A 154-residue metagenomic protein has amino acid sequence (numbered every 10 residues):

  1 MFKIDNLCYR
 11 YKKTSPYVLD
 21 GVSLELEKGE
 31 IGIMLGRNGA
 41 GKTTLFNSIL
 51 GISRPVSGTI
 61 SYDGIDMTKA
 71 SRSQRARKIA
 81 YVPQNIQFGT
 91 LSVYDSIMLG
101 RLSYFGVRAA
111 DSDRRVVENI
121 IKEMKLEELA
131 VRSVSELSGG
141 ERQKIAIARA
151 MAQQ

Functional and structural regions predicted by a protein language model:
M1-I4, C8-G21, K28-I33, K69-S71: A short, flexible loop at the N-terminus of ABC-type nucleotide-binding domains that lies
L35-R37: The feature captures the beta-strand-to-loop junction immediately N-terminal to the Walker
L50: Helix-to-loop junction immediately C-terminal to a conserved catalytic motif
G58-D66: Conserved ABC transporter NBD signature motif
D66-A80, V107-D113: ABC ATPase NBD coupling module
S112-L129: Conserved ABC ATPase "signature" region
S133-L137, E141: Conserved ABC ATPase signature
